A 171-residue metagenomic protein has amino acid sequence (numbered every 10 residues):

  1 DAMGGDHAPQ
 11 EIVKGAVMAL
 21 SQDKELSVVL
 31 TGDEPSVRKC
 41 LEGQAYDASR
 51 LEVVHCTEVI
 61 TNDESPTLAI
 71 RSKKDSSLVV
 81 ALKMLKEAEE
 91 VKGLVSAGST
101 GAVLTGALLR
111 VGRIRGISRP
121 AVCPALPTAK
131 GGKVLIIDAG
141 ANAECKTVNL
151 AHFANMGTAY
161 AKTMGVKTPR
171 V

Functional and structural regions predicted by a protein language model:
D1-A2, R110-R113, A143-T147: Acidic/glycine-enriched edge-of-secondary-structure segments
D1-L108, K162-V171: Contiguous, glycine/small-aliphatic-enriched amphipathic segments in soluble metabolic enzymes
K14, G101, P120, P124 (+2 more regions): Residues on a specific face of well-ordered alpha-helices
L26-V28, R110, V122, F153-A154: Short, charged/polar low-complexity linear motifs in solvent-exposed/disordered segments
D75, G98, G116, A129 (+1 more regions): Short, amphipathic alpha-helical segments
V80-E87, R119-P127, G157-A161: Short, charged beta->alpha transition segments
G93, L104-G140: Short, acidic/small-residue loops that bind anionic groups at enzyme active sites
L135-V171: Ligand-binding beta-strand-loop-alpha-helix segment within the catalytic cores of soluble metabolic enzymes
